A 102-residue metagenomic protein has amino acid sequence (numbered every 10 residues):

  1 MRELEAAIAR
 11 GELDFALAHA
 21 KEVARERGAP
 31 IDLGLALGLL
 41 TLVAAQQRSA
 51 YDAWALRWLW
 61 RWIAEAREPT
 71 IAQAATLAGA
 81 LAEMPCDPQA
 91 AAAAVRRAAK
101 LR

Functional and structural regions predicted by a protein language model:
M1-R102: Long, low-complexity, acidic Ser/Pro- and Gly-enriched intrinsically disordered regions in large eukaryotic
